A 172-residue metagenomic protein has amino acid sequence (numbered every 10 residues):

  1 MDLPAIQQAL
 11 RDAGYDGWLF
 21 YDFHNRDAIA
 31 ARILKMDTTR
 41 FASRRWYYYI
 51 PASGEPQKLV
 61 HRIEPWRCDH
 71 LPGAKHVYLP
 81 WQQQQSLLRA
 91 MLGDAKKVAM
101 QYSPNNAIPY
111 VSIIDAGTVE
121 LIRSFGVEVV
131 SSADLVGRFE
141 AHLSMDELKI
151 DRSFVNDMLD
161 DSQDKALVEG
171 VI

Functional and structural regions predicted by a protein language model:
M1-L87: N-terminal accessory/capping or targeting/presequence segment of soluble
M1-P4, Q82-I172: Flexible, acidic/His-enriched mid-domain "rim/lid" segments that flank
